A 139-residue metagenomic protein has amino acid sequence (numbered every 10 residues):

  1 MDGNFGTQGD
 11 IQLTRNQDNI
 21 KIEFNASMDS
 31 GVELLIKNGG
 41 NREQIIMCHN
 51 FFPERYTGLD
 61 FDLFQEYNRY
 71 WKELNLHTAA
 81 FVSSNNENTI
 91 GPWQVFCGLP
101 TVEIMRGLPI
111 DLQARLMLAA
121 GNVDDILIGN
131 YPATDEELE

Functional and structural regions predicted by a protein language model:
M1-I22, S30-V32: An N-terminal, globular interaction/scaffold subdomain
E23-E139: Catalytic alpha/beta core domains of metabolic enzymes, predominantly
